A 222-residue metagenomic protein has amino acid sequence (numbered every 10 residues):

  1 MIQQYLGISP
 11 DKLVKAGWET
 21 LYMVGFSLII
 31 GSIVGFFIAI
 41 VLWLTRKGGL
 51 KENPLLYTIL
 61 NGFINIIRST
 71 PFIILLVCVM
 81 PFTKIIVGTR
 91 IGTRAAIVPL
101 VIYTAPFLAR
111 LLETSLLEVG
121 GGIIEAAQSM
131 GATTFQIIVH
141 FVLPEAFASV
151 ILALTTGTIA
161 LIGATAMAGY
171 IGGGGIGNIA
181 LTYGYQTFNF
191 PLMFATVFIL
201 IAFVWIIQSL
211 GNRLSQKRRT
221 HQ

Functional and structural regions predicted by a protein language model:
M1-K15, K47-N53, S209-Q222: Transmembrane alpha-helical segments of polytopic membrane transport and secretion proteins
K12-L117, L152-I159, I199-I207: Membrane-water interface segments at the C-terminal ends of transmembrane alpha-helices in multi-pass inner-membrane
L13, G17, L21, I59 (+7 more regions): Hydrophobic alpha-helical elements at and bordering transmembrane segments of multi-pass membrane proteins
V41-K47, S129, M193-Q222: C-terminal transmembrane helix and the adjacent membrane-cytosol boundary/short C-terminal tail of inner/organellar
F82-T83, A153-A202, N212: Non-cytoplasmic
R94-A95, I123, T134-Q136, A148 (+2 more regions): Residue-level recognition of membrane-helix boundary sites in multi-pass small-molecule transporters
L116-A146, Q186: Short helix-to-coil transition segments within interhelical loops that connect adjacent transmembrane helices
T134-A164: Transmembrane alpha-helices
